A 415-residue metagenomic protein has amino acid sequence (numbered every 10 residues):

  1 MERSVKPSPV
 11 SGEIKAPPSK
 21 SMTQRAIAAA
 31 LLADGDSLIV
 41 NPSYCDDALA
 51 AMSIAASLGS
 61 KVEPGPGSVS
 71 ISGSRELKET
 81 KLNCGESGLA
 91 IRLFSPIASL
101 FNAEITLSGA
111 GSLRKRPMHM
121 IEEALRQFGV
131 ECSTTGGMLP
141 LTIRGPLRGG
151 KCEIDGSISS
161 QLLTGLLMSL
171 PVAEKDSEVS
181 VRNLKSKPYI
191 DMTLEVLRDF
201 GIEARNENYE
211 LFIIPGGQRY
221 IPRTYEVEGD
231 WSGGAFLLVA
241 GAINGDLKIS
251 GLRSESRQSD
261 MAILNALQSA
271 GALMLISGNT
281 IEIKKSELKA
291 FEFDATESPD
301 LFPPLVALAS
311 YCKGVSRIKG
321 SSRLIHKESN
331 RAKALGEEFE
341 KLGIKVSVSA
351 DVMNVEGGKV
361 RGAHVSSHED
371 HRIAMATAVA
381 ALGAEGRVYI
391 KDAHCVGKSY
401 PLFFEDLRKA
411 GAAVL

Functional and structural regions predicted by a protein language model:
M1-L415: Short, structured segments at the rim of ligand-binding sites
